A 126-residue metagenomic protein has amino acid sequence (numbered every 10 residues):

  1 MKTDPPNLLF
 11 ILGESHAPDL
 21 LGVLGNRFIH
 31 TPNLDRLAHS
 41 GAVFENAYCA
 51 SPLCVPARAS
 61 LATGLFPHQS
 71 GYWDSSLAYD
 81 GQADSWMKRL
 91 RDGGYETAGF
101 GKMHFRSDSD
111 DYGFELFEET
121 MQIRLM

Functional and structural regions predicted by a protein language model:
M1-M126: Formylglycine-dependent sulfatase
